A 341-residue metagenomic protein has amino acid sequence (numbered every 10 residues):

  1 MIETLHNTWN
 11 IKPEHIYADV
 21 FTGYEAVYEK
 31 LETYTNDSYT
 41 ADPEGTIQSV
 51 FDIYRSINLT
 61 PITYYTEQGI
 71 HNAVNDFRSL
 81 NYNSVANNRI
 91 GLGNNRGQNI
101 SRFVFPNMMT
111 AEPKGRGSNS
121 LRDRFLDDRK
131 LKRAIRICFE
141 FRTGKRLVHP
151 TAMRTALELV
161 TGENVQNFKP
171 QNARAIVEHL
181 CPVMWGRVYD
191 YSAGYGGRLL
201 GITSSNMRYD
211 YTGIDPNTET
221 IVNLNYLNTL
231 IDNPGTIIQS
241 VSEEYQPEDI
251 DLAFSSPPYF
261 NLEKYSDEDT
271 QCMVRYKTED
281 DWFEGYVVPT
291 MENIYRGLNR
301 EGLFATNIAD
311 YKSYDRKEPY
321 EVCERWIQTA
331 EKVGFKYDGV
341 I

Functional and structural regions predicted by a protein language model:
M1-A73, R78, Y82-G97, M108-I341: Class I S-adenosyl-L-methionine-dependent methyltransferase catalytic core
